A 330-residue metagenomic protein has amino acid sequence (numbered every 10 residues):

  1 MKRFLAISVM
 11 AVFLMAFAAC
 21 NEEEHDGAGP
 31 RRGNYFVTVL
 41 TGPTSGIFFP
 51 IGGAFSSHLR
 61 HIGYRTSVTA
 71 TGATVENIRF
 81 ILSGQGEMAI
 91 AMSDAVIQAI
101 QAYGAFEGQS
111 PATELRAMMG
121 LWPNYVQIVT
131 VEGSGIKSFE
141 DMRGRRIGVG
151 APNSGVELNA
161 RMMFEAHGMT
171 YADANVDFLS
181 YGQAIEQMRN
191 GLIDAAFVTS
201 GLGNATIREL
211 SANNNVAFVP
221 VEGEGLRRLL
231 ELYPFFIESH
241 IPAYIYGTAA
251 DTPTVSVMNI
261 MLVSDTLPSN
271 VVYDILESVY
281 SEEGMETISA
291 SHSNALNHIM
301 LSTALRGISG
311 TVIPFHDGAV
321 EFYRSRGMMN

Functional and structural regions predicted by a protein language model:
K2-M10: Sec-dependent signal peptide recognition, specifically the positively charged N-region followed immediately by
M15-A19: C-terminal motif of bacterial Sec signal peptides marking the signal peptidase cleavage site
N21-E23: Bacterial signal peptide processing site
G27-M92, Q98: N-terminal (or domain-start) structured segment
N34-I62, T66, N124-N190, S309 (+1 more regions): Bilobed "Venus flytrap"/periplasmic-binding protein-like clamshell domains and structurally analogous long
V37, L179, Q183, N190 (+4 more regions): An extracytoplasmic/periplasmic, membrane-proximal ligand-sensing/linker region
S93-A95, Y103-G104, T170-L262, T266-L267: Pocket-lining segment of extracytoplasmic ligand-binding domains
E107-L121, Y244-P253: A structural signal for short loop-to-beta-strand junctions that line the ligand-binding cleft of periplasmic/secreted
